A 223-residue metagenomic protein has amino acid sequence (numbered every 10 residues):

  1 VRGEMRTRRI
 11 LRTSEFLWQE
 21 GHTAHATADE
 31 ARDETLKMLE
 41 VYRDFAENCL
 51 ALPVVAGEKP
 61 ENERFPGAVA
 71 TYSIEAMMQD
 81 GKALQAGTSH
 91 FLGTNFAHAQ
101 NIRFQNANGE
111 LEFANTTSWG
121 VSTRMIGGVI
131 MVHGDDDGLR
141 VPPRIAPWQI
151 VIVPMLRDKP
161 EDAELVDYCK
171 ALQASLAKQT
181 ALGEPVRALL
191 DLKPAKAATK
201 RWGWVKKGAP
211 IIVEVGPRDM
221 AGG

Functional and structural regions predicted by a protein language model:
V1-G223: NTP/phosphate- and nucleic-acid-binding module
